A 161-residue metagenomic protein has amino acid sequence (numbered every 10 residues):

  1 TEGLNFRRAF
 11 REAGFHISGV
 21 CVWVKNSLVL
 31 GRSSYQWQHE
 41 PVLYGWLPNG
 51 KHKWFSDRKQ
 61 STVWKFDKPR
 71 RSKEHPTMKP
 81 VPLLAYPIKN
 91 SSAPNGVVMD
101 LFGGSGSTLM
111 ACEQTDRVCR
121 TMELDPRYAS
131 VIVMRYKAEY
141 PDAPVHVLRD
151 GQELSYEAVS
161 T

Functional and structural regions predicted by a protein language model:
T1-A129: Core catalytic lobe of class I
V133-T161: S-adenosyl-L-methionine
